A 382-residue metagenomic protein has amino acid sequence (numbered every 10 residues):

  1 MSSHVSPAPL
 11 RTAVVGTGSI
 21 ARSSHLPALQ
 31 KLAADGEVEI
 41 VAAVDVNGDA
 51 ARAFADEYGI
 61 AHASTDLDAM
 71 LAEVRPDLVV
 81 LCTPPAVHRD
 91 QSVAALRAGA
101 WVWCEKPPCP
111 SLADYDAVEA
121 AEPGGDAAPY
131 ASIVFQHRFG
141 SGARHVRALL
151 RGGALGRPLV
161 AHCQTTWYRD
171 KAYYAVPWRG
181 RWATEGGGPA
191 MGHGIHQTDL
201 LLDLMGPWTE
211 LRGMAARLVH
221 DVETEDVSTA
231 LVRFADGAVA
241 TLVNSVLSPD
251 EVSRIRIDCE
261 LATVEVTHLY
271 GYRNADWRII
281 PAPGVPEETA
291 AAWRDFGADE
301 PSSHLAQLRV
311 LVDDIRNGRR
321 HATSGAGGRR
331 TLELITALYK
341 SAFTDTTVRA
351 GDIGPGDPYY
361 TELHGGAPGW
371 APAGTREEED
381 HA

Functional and structural regions predicted by a protein language model:
M1-S6, V15, L78-V80, P123 (+1 more regions): C-terminal helix-rich "cap/oligomerization" subdomain common to oxidoreductases
M1-Y58: N-terminal Rossmann-like dinucleotide-binding module
A21, S64, C104, A131-I133 (+1 more regions): Hydrophobic residues in well-ordered beta-strands that form the structural core
A42, H62, L78, V160: Short, Asp-centered acidic motifs that coordinate Mg2+ and/or phosphate in catalytic or ligand-binding sites
G59-L67: Conserved SAM-binding strand-loop segment of SAM-dependent methyltransferases
E73, L78, P84-P85, R89-R138 (+1 more regions): Beta-strand-loop-alpha-helix segment that lines the small-molecule cofactor/substrate pocket of alpha/beta enzymes
P129, H137-D221, D345: Predominantly a Rossmann-like dinucleotide-binding segment in NAD(P)-dependent oxidoreductases
H220-V222, A235-A306, D352, G374-H381: NAD(P)-dinucleotide binding in Rossmann-like oxidoreductases
